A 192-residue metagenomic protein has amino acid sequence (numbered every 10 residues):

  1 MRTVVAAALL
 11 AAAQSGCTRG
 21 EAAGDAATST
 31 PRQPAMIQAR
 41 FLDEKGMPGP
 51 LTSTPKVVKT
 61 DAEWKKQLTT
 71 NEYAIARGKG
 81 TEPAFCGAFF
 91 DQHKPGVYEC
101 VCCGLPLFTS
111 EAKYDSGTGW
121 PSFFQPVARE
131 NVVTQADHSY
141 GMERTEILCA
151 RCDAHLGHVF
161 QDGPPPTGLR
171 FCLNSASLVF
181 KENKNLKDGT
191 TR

Functional and structural regions predicted by a protein language model:
M1-V5: Bacterial N-terminal signal peptides that target proteins for export
A13-G16: C-terminal motif of bacterial Sec signal peptides marking the signal peptidase cleavage site
T18-G20: Bacterial signal peptide processing site
D25-D43: Post-signal peptide N-terminal segment of mature Sec-exported envelope proteins
I37-T60: Short, contiguous pre-domain boundary segments
D43, K56, K65-Q67, I75-E99 (+1 more regions): A short Gly-Trp-Pro
S53, D61-T70: Short, compositionally biased leader-like segments
